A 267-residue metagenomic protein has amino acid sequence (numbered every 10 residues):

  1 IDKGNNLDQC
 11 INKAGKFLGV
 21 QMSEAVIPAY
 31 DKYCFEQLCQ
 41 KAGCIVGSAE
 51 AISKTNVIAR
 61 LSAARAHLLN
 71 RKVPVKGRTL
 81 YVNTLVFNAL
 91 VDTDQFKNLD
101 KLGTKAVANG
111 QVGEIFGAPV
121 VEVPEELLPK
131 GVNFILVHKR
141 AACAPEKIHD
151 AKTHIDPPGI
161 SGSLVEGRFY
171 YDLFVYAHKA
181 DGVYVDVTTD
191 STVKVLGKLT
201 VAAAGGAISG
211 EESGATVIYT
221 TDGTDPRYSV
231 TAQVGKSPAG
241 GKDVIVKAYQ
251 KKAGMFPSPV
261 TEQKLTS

Functional and structural regions predicted by a protein language model:
I1-G4, Y81-V86, V137-H138, A177: Helix N-cap / beta->alpha transition motif
D2-R71, Y184-T192, S267: Alpha-helical scaffold segments that mediate packing/assembly in large oligomeric complexes
Q9, T93-L196: Sequence/fold signature of self-assembling virion shell proteins
A42-Q111: Extended, solvent-exposed, turn-rich assembly/linker loops in the middle of proteins
P74, G159, G240-K242: Solvent-exposed loop and beta-edge segments used for protein-protein assembly and interaction
K76-R78, V132, G162, T216: Short, surface-exposed beta-edge/turn micro-motifs
N83-L85, V123, R168, E211 (+1 more regions): Structured loops at beta-to-helix junctions and adjacent beta-edge loops in soluble globular domains
D190-S267: Short, compositionally stereotyped local motifs that mark structural "simplifiers"
